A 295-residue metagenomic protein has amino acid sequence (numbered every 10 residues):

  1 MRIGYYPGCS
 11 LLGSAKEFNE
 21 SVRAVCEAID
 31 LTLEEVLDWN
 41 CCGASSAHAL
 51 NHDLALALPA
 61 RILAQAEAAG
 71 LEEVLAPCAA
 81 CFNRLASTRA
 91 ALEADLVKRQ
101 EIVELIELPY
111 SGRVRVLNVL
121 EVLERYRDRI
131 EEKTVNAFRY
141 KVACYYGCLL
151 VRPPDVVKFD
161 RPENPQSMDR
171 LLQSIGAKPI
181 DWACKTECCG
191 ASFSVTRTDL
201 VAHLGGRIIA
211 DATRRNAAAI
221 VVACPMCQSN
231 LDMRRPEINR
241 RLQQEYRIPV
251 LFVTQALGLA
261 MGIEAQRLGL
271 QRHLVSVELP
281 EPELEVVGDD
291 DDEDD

Functional and structural regions predicted by a protein language model:
M1-D295: Iron-sulfur cluster-binding electron-transfer modules in prokaryotic oxidoreductases
